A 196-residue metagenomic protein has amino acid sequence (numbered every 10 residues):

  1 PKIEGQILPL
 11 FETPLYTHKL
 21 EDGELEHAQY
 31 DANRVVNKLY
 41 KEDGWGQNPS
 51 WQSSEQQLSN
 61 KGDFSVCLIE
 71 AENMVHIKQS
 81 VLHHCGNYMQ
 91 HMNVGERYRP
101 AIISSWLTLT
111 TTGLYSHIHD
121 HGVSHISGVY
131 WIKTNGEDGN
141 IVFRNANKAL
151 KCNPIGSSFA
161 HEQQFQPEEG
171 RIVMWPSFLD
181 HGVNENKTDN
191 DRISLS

Functional and structural regions predicted by a protein language model:
P1-V94: Non-heme Fe(II)/2-oxoglutarate
I7-E12, R99-A101, E169: A short, polar/charged loop/turn motif at coil->beta-strand junctions and beta-hairpin connectors
L10, R97-R99, D120-S124, K187-D191: A generic structural micro-feature
T13, I102, A160, N190-S194: Short edge beta-strand segments in beta-sheet-rich domains
V75, S80, G86-I118: Long amphipathic N-terminal alpha/beta scaffold segment
A101-M174, G182-N184: Catalytic core of non-heme Fe(II) oxygenases with the double-stranded beta-helix
S127-V129, D189-S196: A short hydrophobic beta-strand segment most commonly corresponding to one strand of the jelly-roll/cupin
